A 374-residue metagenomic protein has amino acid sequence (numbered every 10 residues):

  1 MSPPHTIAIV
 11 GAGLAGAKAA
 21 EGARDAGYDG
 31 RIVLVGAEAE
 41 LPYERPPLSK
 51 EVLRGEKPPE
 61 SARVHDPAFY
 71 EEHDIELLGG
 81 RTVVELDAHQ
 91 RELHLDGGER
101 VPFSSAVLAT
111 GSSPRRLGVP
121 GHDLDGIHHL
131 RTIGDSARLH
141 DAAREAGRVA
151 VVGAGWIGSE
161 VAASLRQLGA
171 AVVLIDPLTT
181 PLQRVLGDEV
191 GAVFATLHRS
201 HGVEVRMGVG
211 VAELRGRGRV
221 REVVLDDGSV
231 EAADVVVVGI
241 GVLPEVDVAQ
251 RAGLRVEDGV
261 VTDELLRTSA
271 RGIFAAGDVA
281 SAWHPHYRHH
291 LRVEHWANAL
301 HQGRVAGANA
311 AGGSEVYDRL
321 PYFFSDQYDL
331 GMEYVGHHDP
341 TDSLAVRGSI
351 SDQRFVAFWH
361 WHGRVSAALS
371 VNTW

Functional and structural regions predicted by a protein language model:
M1-A8, R63-A150, V224-D226, V237-G239 (+3 more regions): FAD-binding core/adjacent interface of flavoenzyme oxidoreductases
S2-I75, A162-L186: Beta1-alpha1 glycine-rich phosphate/pyrophosphate-binding loop at the start of Rossmann-like nucleotide-binding domains
S2-T6, D25, V279-W374: Mid-to-C-terminal Rossmann-like scaffold of FAD/NAD(P)H-dependent oxidoreductases
G11, G36, T110, G153 (+3 more regions): Short beta-strand/turn micro-motifs composed of small residues that flank or help shape donor/cofactor-binding pockets
G11-A15, A37, R131-T132, V152-I157: Glycine-rich Rossmann-fold phosphate-binding loop(s) that bind the pyrophosphate of adenine dinucleotide cofactors
D29-R31, E72, L77-L95, V101 (+1 more regions): A Rossmann-like FAD-binding core segment of flavoenzymes
P42, R116-G118, S159-E160, Q183 (+3 more regions): Glycine/Thr-rich phosphate-binding loops of Rossmann-like dinucleotide-binding domains
D123-A146, G218-V224, S229-V305: FAD-site-proximal beta/loop scaffold in flavoenzymes
